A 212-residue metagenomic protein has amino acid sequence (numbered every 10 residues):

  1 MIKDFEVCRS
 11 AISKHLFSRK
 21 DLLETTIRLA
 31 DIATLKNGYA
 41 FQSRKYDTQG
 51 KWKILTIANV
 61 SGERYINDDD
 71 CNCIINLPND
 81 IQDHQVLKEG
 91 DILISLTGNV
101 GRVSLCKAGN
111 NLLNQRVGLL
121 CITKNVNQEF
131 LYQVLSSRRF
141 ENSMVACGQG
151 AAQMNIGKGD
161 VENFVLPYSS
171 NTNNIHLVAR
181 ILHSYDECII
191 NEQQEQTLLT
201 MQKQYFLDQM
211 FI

Functional and structural regions predicted by a protein language model:
M1-V7, K14, D69-D70, I189-T200: Short, tandemly repeated low-complexity microdomains enriched for cysteine and small residues
I2, H15-S18, V178-I189, F211: Hydrophobic structural patches
V7-A11, L16-Y39, N163, P167 (+2 more regions): Non-catalytic DNA-recognition/assembly elements of restriction-modification systems
A30-K45, A58-E89: Sequence-specific dsDNA recognition surfaces
T56-I57, C71-S136: A short beta-sheet element
L96, N111-G118, V126-E129, Q149-N173: A short glycine-rich beta-alpha junction/loop motif
S170-L199, K203: Extended amphipathic alpha-helical segments enriched in small hydrophobics
